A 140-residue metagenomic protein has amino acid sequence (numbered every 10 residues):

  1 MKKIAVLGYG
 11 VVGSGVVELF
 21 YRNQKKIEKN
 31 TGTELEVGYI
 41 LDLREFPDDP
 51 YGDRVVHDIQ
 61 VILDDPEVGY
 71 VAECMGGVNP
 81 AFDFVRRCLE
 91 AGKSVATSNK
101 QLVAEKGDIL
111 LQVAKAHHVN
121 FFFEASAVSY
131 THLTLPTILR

Functional and structural regions predicted by a protein language model:
M1-E90: N-terminal glycine-/serine-/threonine-rich beta1-alpha1-beta2 phosphate-ribose binding loop of Rossmann-like
L7, E73-M75, S98, E105 (+1 more regions): Structural motif
S14, V78-N79, V103-E105, Y130: Loop/helix-junction capping segments adjacent to catalytic residues or to phosphate/diphosphate-binding pockets
V17, Y51-G52, G107-L110, L133: Short acidic, glycine/serine/threonine-rich loops at helix termini
K100-F121: Rossmann-fold NAD(P)-binding glycine/threonine-rich loop
A125-L133: Rossmann-like NAD(P)H-binding beta-loop-alpha module
H132-R140: Single conserved hydrophobic/aromatic residue that forms the stacking wall/gate of nucleotide- or nucleobase-binding
